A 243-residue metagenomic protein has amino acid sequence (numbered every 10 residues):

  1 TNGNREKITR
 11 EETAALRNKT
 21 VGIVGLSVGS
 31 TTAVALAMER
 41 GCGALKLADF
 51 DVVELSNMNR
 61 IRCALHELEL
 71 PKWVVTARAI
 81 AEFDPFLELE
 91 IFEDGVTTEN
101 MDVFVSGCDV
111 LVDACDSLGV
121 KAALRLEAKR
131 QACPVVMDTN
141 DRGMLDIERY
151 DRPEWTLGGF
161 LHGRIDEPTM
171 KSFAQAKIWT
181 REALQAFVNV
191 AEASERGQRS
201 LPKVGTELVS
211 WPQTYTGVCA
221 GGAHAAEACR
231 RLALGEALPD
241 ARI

Functional and structural regions predicted by a protein language model:
T1-G3, R231-I243: Phosphate-binding loop/pocket of nucleotide- and phosphate-handling active sites
T1-V21: N-terminal charged helix/coil linker that caps or initiates catalytic domains
R17-E54: Glycine-rich adenosine-cofactor-binding loop
T32, L36, T76, G222-R230: Buried hydrophobic packing segments
L47-D84: Glycine-rich phosphate-binding loop and adjoining beta1-alpha1-beta2 segment of Rossmann-like nucleotide-binding folds
W73-D109, C115-K121: A structured beta-alpha segment of the ubiquitous adenosine-cofactor-binding alpha/beta core
D109-T216: E1/E1-like adenylate-forming module used to activate ubiquitin-like modifiers and sulfur-carrier proteins
E154, A220-A237: Oxidoreductase and adenylate-handling cofactor-binding alpha/beta cores
